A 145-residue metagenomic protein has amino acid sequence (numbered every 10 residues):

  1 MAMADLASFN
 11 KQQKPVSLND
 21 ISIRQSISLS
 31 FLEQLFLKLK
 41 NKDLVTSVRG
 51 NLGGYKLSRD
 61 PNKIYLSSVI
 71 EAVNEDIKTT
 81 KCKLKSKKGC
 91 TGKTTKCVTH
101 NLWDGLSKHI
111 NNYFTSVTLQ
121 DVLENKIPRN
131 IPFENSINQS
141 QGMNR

Functional and structural regions predicted by a protein language model:
M1-K11: Short amphipathic alpha-helical interface segments
V16-S26: A short alpha-helical element within helix-turn-helix/winged-helix DNA-binding domains across DNA-binding proteins
I23, K40-N41: Alpha-helical residues within the helix-turn-helix
L32-K40: Basic amphipathic alpha-helical segments that dock to polyanions
L44-S58: Beta-hairpin "wing" of winged helix-turn-helix
P61-S86, T99, G105-L106: Conserved segment of winged-helix/HTH DNA-binding domains
L84-R145: C-terminal regulatory/oligomerization modules of transcriptional regulators
